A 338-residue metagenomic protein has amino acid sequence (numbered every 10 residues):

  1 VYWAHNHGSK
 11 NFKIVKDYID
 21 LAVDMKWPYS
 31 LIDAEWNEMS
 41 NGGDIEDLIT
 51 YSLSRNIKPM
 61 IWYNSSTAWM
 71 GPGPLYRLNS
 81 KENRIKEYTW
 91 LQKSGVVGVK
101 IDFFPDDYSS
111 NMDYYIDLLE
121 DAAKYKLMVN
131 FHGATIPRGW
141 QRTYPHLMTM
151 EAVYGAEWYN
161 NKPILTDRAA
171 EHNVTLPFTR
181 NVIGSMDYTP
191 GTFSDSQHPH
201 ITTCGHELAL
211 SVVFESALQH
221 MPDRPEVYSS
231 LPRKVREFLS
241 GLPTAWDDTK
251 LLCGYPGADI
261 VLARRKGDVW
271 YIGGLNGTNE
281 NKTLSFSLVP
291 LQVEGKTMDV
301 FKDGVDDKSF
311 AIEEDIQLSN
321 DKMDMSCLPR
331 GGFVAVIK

Functional and structural regions predicted by a protein language model:
V1-M60, G331-G332: Conserved structural scaffold segments of CAZyme catalytic domains across common CAZy folds
A22, D102, V129, V213 (+2 more regions): Conserved, mostly hydrophobic/aromatic
D33-T203: Aromatic- and carboxylate-enriched substrate-binding clefts and catalytic-loop regions of carbohydrate-active enzymes
D102, V300-N320: Solvent-exposed beta-strand/loop surfaces of large extracellular or lumenal domains
G205-L251: Catalytic cores of secreted or luminal carbohydrate-active enzymes
Y255-Q292, F333-V336: Carbohydrate-binding surface patches
V289-V305: Solvent-exposed beta-hairpin/edge-strand motifs
D315-K338: C-terminal beta-strand-rich structural cap/linker in extracellular carbohydrate-active enzymes
